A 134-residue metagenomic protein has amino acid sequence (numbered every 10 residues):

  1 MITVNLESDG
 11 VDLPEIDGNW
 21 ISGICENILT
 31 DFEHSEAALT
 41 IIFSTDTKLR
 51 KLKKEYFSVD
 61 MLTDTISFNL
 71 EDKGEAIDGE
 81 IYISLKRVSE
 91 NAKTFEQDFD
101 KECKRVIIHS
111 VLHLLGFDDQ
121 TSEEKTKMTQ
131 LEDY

Functional and structural regions predicted by a protein language model:
M1-K104, L115-Y134: An acidic/histidine-cluster motif and surrounding catalytic segment that typifies divalent-metal-assisted enzyme active
L112: Periplasmic solute-binding protein
